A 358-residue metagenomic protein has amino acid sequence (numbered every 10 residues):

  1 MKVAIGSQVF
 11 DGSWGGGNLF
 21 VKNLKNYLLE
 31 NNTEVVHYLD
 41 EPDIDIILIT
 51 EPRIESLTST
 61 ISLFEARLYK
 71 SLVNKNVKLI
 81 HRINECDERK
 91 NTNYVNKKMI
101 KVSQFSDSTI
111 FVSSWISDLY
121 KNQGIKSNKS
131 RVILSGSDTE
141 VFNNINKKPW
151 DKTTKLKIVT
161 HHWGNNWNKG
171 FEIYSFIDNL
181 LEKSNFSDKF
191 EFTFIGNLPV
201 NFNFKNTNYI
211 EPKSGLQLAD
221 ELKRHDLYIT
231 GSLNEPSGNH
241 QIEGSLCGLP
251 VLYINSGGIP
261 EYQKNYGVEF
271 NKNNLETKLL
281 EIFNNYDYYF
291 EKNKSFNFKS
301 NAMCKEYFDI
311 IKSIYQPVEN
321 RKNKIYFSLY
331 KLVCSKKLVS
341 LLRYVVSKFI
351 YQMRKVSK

Functional and structural regions predicted by a protein language model:
V36, D40-F105: Extended catalytic core of nucleotide-activated donor transferases of GT-like folds
T92-N93, K121, G136-T154: Acidic anion/phosphate-binding donor-loop and adjacent secondary structure in glycosyltransferase catalytic cores
Q104-K129: A short, active-site helix/loop in glycosyltransferases that binds the activated sugar's phosphate group
P149-K169, S175-N179: Conserved donor-binding/catalytic core segment of Leloir-type glycosyltransferases
G196-A219, R224: Nucleotide-activated donor-binding/catalytic signature segment of Leloir-type glycosyltransferases, i.e., the conserved
L233: Aromatic "clamp/platform" in nucleotide-sugar-dependent glycosyltransferases that forms part of the donor/acceptor
P250-Y253: Short hydrophobic beta-strand element within catalytic cores of glycosyltransferases and related nucleotide-activated
N284-S340: A charged, aromatic-enriched C-terminal amphipathic alpha-helix characteristic of glycosyltransferases across folds
